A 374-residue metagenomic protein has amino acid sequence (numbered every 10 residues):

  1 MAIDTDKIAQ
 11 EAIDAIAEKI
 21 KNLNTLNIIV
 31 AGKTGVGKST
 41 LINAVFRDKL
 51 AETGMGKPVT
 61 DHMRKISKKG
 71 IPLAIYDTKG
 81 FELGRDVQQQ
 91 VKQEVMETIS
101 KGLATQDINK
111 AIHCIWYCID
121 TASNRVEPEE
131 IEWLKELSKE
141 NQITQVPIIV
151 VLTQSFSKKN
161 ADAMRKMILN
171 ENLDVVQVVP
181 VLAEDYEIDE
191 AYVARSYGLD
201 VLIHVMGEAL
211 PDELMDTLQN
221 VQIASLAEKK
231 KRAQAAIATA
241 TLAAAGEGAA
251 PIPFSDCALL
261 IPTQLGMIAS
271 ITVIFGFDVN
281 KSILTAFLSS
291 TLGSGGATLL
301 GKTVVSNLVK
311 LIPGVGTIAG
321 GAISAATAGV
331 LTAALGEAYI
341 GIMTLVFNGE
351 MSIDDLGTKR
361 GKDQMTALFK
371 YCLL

Functional and structural regions predicted by a protein language model:
M1-R85, A269, F275-D278, L331-A333 (+2 more regions): Conserved G1/Walker A P-loop phosphate-binding module
A2-A12, T144-I149, Q154-D216: Canonical P-loop GTPase G-domain recognition
K49, L83-G84, S123-V126, K159-N160 (+1 more regions): Conserved protein kinase catalytic core
Q90-Q177: Conserved C-terminal guanine-recognition region of P-loop GTPase G domains, centered on the G4
K166, V176-V179, S225-G248, T366 (+1 more regions): Basic/polar, acidic-poor N-terminal "presequence/leader" segments that form or can form short amphipathic helices
D216-E228: Active-site helix-to-loop segments that bind/position phosphate- or nucleotide-bearing substrates and donors across
K229-T303, N307-Y339: Small-residue-enriched, tightly packed secondary-structure blocks
A333-L374: Hydrophobic alpha-helical transmembrane segments of membrane transport and translocation systems, primarily multi-pass
